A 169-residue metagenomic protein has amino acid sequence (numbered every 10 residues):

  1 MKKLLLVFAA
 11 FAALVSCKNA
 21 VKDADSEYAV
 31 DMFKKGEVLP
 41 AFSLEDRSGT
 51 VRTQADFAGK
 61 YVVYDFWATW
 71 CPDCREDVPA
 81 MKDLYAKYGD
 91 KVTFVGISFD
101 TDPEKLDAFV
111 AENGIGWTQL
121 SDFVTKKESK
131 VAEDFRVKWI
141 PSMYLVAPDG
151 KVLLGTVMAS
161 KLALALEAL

Functional and structural regions predicted by a protein language model:
M1-A24, L169: Bacterial Sec-dependent N-terminal signal peptides
C17-A41, A55, A108-A111: N-proximal helix/coil linker or "cap" segments that precede and/or mark the start of modular domains
F33, D46-R47, V146-A147: Short, acidic, Ser/Thr-enriched surface-loop or helix-capping motifs
F42-V62: A short beta-strand-turn-helix
A58-V62, G89-T93, I115-W117, P148: Loop/turn elements at helix/coil->beta-strand transitions in domains of secreted/extracellular proteins
K60-V62, F66-W70, W139: Short pre-active-site segment immediately N-terminal to redox-active cysteine/selenocysteine motifs in thiol-based
R75-G114, V124-E133: Structural microenvironment flanking redox-active thiols in thiol-disulfide oxidoreductases
E112-I115, D122-L169: Thiol/disulfide oxidoreductase modules built on the thioredoxin-like
